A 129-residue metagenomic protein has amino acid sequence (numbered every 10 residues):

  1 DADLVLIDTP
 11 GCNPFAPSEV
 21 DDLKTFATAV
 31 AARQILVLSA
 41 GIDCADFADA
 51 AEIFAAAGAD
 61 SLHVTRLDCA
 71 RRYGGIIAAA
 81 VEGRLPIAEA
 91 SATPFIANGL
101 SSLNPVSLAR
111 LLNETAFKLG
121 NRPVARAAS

Functional and structural regions predicted by a protein language model:
D1-E19, S39-A40: Switch II (G3) loop of P-loop NTPases
P14-D22, D46-A48, R72-G75: Conserved ATPase-coupling elements of RecA-like P-loop NTPase cores
S18-Q34: ATP-dependent NMP and nucleoside kinases share a basic, alpha-helical "lid"
D22-T25, A51-A55, I77-E82, P105-V106: Short, solvent-exposed amphipathic alpha-helical segments in soluble enzyme and RNA/protein-processing domains
A31-L38, A55-A97: Conserved beta-strand/loop subsegment of P-loop NTPase cores
S39-A51: P-loop NTPase motor core
D49-F54, G58-S61, Y73, V106 (+2 more regions): Long mid-to-C-terminal scaffolding/interaction modules that assemble large complexes
A80-S129: NTP-binding/hydrolysis catalytic cores, primarily Walker-type P-loop NTPases
